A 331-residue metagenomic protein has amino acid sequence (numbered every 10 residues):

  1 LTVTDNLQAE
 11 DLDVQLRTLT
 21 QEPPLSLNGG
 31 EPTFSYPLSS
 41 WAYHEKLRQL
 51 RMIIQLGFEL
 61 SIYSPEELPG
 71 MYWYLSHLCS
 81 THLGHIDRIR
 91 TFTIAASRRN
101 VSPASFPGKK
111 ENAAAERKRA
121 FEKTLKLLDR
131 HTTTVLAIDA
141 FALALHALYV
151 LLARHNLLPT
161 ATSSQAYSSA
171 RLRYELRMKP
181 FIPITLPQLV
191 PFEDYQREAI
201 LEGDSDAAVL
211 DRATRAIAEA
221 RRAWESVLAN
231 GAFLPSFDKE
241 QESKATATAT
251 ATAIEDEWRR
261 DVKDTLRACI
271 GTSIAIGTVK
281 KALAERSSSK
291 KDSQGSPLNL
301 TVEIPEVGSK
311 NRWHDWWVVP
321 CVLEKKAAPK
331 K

Functional and structural regions predicted by a protein language model:
L1-K331: Extended alpha-helical scaffold/coiled-coil
